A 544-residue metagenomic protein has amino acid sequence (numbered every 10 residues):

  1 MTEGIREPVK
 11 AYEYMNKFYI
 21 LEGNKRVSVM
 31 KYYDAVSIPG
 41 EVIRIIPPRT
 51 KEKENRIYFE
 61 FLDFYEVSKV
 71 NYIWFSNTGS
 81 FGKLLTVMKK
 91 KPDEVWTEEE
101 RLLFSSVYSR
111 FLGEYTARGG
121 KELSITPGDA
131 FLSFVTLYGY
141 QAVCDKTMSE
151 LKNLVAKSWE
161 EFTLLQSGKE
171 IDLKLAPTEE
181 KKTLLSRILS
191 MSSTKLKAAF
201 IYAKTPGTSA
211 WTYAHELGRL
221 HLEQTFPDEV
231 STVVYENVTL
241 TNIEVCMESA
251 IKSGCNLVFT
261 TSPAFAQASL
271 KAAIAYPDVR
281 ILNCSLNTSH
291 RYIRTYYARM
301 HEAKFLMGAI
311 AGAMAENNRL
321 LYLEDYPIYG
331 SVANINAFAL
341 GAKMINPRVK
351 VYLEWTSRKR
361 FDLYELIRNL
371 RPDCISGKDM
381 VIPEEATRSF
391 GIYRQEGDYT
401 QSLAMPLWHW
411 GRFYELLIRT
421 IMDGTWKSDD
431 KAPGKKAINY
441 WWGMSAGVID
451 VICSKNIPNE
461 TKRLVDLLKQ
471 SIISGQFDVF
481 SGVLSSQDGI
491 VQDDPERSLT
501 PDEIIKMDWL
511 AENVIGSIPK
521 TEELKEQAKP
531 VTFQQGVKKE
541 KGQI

Functional and structural regions predicted by a protein language model:
M1-K17: Short alpha-helix boundary/capping and kink motifs at helix termini
V36, V42-K182: Surface-exposed, charge/polar-rich loops and edge strands
L189-W211, R319-D325: Short beta-strand segments enriched in small/hydrophobic residues
A199-L217, L222, F226, V234-L240 (+1 more regions): Extracytoplasmic "Venus flytrap"
T288-G312, L323-P327, Y399-W408: Short beta-strand elements at the ligand-binding edges of bilobed clamshell
Y297-N318, W408-S428: Hydrophobic alpha-helical segments within soluble ligand-binding/sensing domains
L306-R348, G434-S454: An alpha-beta-alpha
G424-D429, P433-I544: Segments of small-molecule ligand-sensing domains
